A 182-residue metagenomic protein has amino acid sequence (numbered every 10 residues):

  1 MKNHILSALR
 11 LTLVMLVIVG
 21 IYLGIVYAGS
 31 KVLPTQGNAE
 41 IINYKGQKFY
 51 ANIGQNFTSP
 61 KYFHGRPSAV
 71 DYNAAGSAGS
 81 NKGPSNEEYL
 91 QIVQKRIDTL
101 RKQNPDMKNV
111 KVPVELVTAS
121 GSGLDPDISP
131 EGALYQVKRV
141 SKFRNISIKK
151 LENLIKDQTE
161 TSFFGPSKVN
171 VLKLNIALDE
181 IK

Functional and structural regions predicted by a protein language model:
M1-I18: Membrane-entry signal-anchor segments at the cytosolic-membrane interface, especially the N-terminal signal anchor
S7, L23-Q136, T159: Flexible, solvent-exposed loop/hinge segments and secondary-structure transition points
L16-Y22, D157: Hydrophobic alpha-helical transmembrane segments in multi-pass membrane proteins
V110-K182: Soluble extracytoplasmic domains of inner/organellar membrane proteins
